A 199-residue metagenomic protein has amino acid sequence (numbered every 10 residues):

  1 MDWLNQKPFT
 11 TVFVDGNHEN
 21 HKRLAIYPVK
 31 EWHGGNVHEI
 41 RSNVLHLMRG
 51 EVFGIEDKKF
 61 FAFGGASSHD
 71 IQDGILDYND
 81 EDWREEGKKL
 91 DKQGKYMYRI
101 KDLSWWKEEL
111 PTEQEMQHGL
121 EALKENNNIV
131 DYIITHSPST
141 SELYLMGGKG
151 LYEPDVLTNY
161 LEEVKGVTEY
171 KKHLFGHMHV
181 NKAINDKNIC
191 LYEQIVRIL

Functional and structural regions predicted by a protein language model:
M1-I55, G147-E162, G166, E193: Core catalytic region of metal-dependent phosphoesterases/phosphodiesterases, especially metallo-beta-lactamase-like
V12-N17, Y132-I134, G176: Active-site beta-strand/loop signature of hydrolases that rely on acidic residues for catalysis
D15, G50, G64-A66, H177 (+1 more regions): Residues at the C-termini of beta-strands that transition into short coil/loop
N17-R23, V52-F53, S68-I71, S139-L143 (+1 more regions): Active-site environment of divalent metal-dependent phosphoester hydrolases
G35, E56-L151: Active-site-proximal loop/helix segment associated with metal-binding centers of metalloenzymes
F60, H173-L199: C-terminal capping/extension of enzyme domains
